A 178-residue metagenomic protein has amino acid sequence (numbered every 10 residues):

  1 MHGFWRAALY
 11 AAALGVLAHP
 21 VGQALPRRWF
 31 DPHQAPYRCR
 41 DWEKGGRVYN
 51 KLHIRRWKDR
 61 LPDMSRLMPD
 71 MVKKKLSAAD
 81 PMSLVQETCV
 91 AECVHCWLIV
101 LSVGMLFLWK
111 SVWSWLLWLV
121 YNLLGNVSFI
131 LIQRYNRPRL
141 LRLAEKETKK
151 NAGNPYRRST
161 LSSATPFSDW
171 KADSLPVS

Functional and structural regions predicted by a protein language model:
M1-R40, V90-L108: Long, highly hydrophobic alpha-helical transmembrane signal-anchor segments
G22-P36, F129-A144: Inner-leaflet juxtamembrane helices
W29-L84, K146-S159, A164-P166: Membrane-proximal soluble regions of multi-pass membrane proteins
L76-L98: Loop-to-transmembrane boundary segments
V94-P138: Hydrophobic transmembrane alpha-helices
I130-S178: Cytosolic/matrix-facing juxtamembrane and C-terminal tails of multi-pass cellular membrane proteins
